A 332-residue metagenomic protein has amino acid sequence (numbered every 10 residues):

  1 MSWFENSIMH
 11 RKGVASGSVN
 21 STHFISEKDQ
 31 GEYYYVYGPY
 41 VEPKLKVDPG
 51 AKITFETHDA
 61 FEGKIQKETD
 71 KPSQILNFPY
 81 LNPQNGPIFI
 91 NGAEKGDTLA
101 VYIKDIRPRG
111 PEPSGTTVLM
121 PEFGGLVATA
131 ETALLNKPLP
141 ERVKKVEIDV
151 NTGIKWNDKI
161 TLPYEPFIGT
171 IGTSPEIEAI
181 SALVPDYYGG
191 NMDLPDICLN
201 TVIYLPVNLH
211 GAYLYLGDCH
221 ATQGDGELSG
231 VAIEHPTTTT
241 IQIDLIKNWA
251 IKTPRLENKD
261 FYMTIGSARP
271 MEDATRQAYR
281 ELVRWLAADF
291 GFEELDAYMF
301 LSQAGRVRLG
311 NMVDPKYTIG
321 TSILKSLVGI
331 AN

Functional and structural regions predicted by a protein language model:
W3-L76: N-terminal, Lys/Arg-enriched amphipathic/low-complexity engagement segments that precede the first folded domain
K28-G38, F78-N85, I180-Y188, L282: Short, structured beta-strand/loop micro-motifs enriched in basic residues and often containing a Trp
V47, I90-A93, I197: Short, well-ordered loop/turn sites that connect or cap secondary structure elements
F55, T98-V101, L205: A generic structural signal for residues embedded in beta-strands
A60-K71, I106-M120, G211-A221, G310-M312: Short, Lys/Arg- and Gly-enriched loop/turn segments at beta-strand edges
D105-L199: Intrinsically disordered, low-complexity linker/loop segments enriched in Gly/Pro and charged/polar residues
Y164-E272, V283: Conserved mixed alpha/beta catalytic, RNA-binding, or beta-rich assembly cores of soluble enzyme, regulatory
